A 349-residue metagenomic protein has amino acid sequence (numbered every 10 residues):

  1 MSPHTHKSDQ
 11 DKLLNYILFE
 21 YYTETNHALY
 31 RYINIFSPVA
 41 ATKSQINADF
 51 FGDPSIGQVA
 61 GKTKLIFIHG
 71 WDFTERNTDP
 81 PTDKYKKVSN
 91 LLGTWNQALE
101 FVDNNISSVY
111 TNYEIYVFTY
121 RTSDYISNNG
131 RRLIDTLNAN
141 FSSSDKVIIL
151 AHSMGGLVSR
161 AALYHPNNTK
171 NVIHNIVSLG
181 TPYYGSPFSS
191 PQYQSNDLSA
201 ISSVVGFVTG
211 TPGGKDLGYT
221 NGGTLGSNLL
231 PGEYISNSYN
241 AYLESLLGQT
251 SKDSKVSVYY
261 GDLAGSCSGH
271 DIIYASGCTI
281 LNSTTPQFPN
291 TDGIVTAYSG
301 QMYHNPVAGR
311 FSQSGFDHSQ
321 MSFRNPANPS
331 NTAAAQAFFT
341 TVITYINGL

Functional and structural regions predicted by a protein language model:
M1-F118, L137-N140: Flexible, membrane-associating and regulatory peripheral segments of lipid-active enzymes
N26-N47, R131, D135, S144 (+1 more regions): Helical cap/lid subdomain of alpha/beta-hydrolase-fold lipid enzymes that gates access to the catalytic pocket
I68-G70, H152-S153, G180: The conserved beta1-alpha1 loop
T119-S123: Second-shell loop/turn segments in exported
D124-N138: Alpha/beta-hydrolase active-site loop
S143-L150: Alpha/beta-hydrolase fold nucleophile elbow
A151, G155, S159: Gly/Ala-rich beta-loop-alpha elbow adjacent to hydrolase catalytic centers
